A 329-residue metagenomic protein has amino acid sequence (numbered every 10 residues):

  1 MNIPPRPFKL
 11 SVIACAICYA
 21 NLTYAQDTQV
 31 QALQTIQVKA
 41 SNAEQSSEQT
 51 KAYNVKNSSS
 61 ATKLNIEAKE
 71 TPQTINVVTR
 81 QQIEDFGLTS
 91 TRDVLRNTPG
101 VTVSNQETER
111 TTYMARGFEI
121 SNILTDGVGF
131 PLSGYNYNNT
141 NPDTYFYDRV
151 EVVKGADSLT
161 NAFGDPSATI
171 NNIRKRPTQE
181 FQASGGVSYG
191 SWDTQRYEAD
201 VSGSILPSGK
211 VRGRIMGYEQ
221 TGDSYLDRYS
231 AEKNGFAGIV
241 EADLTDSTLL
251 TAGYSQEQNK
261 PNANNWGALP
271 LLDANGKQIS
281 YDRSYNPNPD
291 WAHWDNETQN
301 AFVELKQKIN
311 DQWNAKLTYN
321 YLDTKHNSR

Functional and structural regions predicted by a protein language model:
M1-A32: Cleavable N-terminal targeting peptides that direct proteins into the secretory/outer-membrane pathway or into
L33-F181, G185: Acidic, small-polar-rich N-terminal luminal/periplasmic segments of exported/outer-membrane proteins
D93, M114, E151, N171 (+4 more regions): Outer-membrane beta-barrel architecture
Q106, G190-T194, Y229-K233, D282 (+1 more regions): Transmembrane beta-barrel outer-membrane domains
M114, L124, Q182-S184, R212-R214 (+2 more regions): Residue-level detector of the transmembrane beta-barrel scaffold of outer-membrane proteins
P131-L132, Y145-D148, L159-G238, L244-T248: Outer-membrane beta-barrel translocator/receptor signature
Q220-S224, A237-K308, Q312-R329: Acidic/polar loop-and-plug regions of large Gram-negative outer-membrane beta-barrel proteins
